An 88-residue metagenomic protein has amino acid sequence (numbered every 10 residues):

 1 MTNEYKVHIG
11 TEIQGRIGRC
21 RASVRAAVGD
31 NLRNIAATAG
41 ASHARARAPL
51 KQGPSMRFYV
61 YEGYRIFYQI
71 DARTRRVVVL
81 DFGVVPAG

Functional and structural regions predicted by a protein language model:
M1-V7, G15, R19, S23-D30 (+1 more regions): Enriched for short, Lys/Arg-rich terminal
R33-V60: A short, surface-exposed loop/turn module that caps and links secondary-structure elements
